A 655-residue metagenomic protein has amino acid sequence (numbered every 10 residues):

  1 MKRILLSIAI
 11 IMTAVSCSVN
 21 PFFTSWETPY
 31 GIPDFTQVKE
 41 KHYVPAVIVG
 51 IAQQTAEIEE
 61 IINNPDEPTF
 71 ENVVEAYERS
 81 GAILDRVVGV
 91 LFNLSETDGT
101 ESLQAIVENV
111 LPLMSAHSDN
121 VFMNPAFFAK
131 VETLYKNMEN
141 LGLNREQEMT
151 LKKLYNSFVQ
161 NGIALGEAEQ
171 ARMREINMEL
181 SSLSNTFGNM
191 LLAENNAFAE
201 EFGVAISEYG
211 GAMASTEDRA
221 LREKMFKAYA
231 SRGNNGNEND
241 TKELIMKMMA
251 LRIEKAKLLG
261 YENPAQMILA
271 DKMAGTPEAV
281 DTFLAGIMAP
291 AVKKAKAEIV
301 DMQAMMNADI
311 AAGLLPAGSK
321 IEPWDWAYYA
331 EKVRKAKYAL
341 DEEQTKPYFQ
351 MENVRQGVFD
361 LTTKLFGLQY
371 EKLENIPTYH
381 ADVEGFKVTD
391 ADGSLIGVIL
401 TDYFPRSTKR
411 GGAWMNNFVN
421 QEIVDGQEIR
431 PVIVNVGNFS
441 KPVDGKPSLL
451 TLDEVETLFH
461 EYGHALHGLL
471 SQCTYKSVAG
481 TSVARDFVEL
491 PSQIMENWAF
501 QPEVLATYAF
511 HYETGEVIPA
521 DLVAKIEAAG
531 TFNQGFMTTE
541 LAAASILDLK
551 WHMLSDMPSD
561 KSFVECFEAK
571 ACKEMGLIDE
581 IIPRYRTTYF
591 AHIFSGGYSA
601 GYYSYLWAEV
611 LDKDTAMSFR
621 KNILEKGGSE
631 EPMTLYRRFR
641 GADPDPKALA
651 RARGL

Functional and structural regions predicted by a protein language model:
M1-V19: Bacterial Sec-dependent N-terminal signal peptides
S18-V38, N353, G357-L361, F366-Q369 (+9 more regions): C-terminal, non-catalytic "cap/extension" segments appended to globular domains
V19-A199: N-terminal helix-rich structural modules
E146, T150, S182, N189 (+10 more regions): Active-site-proximal, well-structured secondary-structure segments within enzyme catalytic domains
L151-S157, G162-A171, I176, K332 (+5 more regions): Ordered core of a single globular domain
L154, N161-I176, R232-M267: A conserved hydrophobic secondary-structure block that centers on an alpha-helix together with its immediately flanking
A168, N189, A193, V204-S207 (+4 more regions): Substrate/cofactor-recognition hotspot
Q350, S440-F459: Short pre-active-site segment immediately N-terminal to the catalytic Zn-binding motif
